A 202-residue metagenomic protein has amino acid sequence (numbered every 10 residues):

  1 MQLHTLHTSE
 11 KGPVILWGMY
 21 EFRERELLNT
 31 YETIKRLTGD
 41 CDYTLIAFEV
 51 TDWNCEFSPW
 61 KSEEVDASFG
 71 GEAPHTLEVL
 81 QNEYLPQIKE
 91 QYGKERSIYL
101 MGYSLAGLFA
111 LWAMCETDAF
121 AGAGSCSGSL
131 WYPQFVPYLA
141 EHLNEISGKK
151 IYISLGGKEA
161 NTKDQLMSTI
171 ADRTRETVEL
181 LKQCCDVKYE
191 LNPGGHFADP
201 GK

Functional and structural regions predicted by a protein language model:
M1-T8: A short loop-to-beta-strand scaffold at the N-terminal edge of the catalytic core in hydrolase folds
S9-Q91: Serine-hydrolase catalytic machinery in alpha/beta-hydrolase-like enzymes
M19, Y152-M167: Conserved strand-to-loop "acid loop" that flanks and positions the catalytic carboxylate
V50, G124-Y132, G156-E159: Active-site nucleophile loop of the alpha/beta-hydrolase fold
I98-Y99, G122-G124: Residue in the alpha/beta-hydrolase core beta-strand immediately N-terminal to the catalytic nucleophile
M101-A106, A110: Gly/Ala-rich beta-loop-alpha elbow adjacent to hydrolase catalytic centers
W112-G122: Conserved hydrolase catalytic core segment
Y152-G157, D172-K202: C-terminal catalytic histidine-bearing segment of alpha/beta-hydrolase fold enzymes
